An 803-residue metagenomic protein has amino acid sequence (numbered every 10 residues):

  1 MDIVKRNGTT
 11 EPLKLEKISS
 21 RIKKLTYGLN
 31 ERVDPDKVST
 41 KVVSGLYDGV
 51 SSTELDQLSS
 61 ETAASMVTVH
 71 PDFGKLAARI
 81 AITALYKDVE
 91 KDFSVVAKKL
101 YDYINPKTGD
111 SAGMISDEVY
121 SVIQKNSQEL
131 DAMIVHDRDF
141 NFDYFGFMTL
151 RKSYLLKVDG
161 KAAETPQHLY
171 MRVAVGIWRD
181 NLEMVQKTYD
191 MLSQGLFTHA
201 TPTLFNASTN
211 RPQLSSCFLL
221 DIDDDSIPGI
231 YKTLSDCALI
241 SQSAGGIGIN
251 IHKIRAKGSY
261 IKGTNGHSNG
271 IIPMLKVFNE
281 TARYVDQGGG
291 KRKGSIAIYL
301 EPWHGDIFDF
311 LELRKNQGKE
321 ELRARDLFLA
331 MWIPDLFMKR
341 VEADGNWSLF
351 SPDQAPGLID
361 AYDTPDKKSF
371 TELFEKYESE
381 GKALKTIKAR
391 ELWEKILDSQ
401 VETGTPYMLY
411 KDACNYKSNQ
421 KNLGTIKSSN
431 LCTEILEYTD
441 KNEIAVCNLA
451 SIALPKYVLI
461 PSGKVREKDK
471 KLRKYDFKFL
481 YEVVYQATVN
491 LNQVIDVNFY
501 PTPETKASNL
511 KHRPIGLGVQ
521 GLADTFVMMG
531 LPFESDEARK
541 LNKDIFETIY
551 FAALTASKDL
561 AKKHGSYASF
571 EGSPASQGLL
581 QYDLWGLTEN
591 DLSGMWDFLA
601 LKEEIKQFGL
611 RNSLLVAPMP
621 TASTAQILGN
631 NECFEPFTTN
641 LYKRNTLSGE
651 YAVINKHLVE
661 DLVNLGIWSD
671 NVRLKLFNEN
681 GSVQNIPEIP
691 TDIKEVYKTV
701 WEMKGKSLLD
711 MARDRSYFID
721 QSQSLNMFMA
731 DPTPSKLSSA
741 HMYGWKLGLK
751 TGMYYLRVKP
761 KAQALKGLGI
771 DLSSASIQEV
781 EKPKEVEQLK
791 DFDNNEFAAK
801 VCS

Functional and structural regions predicted by a protein language model:
M1-L15, S19-K161: Often metal-dependent polyanion-binding catalytic scaffolds in large enzymes
I3, N7, G45, T62 (+1 more regions): N-terminal glycine-/lysine-enriched basic segments
F73-K107, D143-F145, I333-P334, C414-A445 (+9 more regions): Terminal amphipathic helices with adjacent charged low-complexity linkers/tails
I123-G146, L436-T439, L491-D496, D591-M595 (+2 more regions): Catalytic alpha/beta core of large soluble enzyme barrels
L156, K161, V173-G263, H267 (+6 more regions): Function-dense linear segments that define catalytic or interfacial modules in macromolecule-processing proteins
A162-L220, P228, F370-S399, T403-M408 (+1 more regions): Gly/Pro-rich turn-and-neighbor structural signature
S268-F278, R283-W393, D398, N492-Q493 (+1 more regions): Conserved catalytic alpha/beta cores of large enzymes that bind or transform nucleotide phosphates and polynucleotides
V483-K506, L510, P514, P532-T621 (+4 more regions): Internal maturation/activation junctions in enzymes
